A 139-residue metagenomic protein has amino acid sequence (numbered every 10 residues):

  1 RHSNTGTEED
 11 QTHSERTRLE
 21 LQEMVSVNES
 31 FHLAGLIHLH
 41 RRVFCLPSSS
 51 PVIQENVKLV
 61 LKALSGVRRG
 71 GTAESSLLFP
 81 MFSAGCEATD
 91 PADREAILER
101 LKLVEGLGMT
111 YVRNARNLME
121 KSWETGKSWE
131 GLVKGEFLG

Functional and structural regions predicted by a protein language model:
R1-A73, A84-E99, G106: Cytosolic regulatory protein-protein interaction regions
N4-T7, E29, L101-G139: Intrinsically disordered, low-complexity regulatory regions with latent secondary structure
S75-F82, R113-N117: Amphipathic alpha-helical elements of HEAT/ARM-like alpha-solenoid repeat scaffolds that form extended
